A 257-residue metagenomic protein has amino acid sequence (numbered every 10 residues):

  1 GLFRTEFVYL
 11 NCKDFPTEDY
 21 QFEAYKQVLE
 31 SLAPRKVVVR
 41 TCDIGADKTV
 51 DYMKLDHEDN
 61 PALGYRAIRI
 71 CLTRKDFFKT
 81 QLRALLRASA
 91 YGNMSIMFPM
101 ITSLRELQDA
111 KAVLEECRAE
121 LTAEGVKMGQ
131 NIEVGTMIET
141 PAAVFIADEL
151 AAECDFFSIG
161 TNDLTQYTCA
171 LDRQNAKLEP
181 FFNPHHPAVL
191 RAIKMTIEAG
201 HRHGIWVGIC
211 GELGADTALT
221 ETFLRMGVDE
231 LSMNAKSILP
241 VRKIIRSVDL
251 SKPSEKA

Functional and structural regions predicted by a protein language model:
G1-A257: Conserved alpha/beta-domain cores
